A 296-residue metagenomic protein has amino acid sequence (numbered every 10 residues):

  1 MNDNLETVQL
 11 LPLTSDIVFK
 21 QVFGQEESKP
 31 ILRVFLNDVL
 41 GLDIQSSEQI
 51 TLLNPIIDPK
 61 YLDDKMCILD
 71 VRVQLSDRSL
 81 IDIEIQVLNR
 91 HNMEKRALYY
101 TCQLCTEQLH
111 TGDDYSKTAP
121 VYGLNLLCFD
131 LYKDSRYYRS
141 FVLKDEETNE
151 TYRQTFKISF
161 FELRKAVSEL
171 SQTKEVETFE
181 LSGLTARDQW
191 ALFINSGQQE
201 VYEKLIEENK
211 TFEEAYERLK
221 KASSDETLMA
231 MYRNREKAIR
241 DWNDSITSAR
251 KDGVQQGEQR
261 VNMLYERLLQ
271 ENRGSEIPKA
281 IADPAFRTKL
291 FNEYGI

Functional and structural regions predicted by a protein language model:
M1-I296: Elongated, amphipathic alpha-helical interaction scaffolds
